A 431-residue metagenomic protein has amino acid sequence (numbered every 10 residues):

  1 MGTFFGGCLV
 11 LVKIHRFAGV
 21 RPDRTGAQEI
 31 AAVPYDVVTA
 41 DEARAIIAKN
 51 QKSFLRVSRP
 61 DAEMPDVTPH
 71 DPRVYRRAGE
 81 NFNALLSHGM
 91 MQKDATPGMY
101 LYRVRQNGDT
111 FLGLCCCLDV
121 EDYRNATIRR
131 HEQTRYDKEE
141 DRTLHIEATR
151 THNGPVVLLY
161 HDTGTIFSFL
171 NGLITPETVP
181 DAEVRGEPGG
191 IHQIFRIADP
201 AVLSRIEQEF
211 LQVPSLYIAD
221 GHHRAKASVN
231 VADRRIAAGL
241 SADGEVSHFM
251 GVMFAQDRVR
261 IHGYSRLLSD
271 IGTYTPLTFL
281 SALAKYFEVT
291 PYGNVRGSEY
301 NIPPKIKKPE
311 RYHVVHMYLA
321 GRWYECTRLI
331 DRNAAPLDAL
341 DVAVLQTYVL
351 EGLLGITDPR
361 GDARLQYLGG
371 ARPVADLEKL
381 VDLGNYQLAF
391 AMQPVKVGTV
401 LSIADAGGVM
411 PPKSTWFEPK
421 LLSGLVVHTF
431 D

Functional and structural regions predicted by a protein language model:
F4-D431: Surface-exposed, charge/polar-rich loops and edge strands
